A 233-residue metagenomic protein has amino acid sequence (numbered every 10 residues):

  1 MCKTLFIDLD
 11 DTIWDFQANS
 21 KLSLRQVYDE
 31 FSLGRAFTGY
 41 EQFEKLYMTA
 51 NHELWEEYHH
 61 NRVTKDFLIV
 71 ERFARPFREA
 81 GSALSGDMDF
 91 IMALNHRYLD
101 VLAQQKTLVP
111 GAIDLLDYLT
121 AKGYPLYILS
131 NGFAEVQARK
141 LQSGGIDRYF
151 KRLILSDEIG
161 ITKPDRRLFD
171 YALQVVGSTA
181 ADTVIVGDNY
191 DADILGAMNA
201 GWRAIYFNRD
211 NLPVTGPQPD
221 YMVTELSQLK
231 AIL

Functional and structural regions predicted by a protein language model:
M1-I7, T12-T49: Active-site neighborhood of HAD-like aspartate-dependent phosphohydrolases
M1-L5, Q17-A18, I113, D117-T120 (+2 more regions): Asp-based, Mg2+/Mn2+-dependent phosphohydrolase catalytic module
W14-A18, S85, A103, T107 (+1 more regions): Residues in soluble alpha-helical coiled-coils and helical-bundle/repeat scaffolds
K21-D29, D66, V70-A74, A134: An amphipathic alpha-helix signature
S32-F37, E79-L84, G145-Y149, G177-S178: Short helix-capping segments at alpha-helix termini
F43-E57, V101: Solvent-exposed, amphipathic alpha-helical segments
E53-H96: A metal-dependent, Asp-based hydrolase signature
D66-F67, G86-M92, H96, D100-I128 (+1 more regions): Short, acidic loop-to-helix structural element flanking the phosphoryl-transfer center in phosphate-processing enzymes
